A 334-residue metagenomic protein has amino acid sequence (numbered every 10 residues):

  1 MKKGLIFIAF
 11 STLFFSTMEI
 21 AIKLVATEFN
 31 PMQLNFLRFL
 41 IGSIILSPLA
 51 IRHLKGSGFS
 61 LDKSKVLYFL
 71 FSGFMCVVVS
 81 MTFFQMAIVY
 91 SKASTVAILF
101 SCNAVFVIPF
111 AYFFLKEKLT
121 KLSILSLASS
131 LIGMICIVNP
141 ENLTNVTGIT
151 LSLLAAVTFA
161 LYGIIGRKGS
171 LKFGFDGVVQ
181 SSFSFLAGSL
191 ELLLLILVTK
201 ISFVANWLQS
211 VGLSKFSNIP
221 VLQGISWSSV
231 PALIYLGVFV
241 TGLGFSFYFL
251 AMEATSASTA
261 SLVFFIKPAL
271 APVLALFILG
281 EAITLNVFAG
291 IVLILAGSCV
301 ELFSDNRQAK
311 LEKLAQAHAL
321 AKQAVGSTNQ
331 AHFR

Functional and structural regions predicted by a protein language model:
M1-F36, L143-K168, L190-L194, L311-R334: Glycine-/small-residue-enriched transmembrane alpha-helix faces in small-molecule transporters and effluxers
K3-S11, G58-F83, T147-A155, W207-L243: Loop-to-transmembrane-helix transition segments
T17-A21, I51-T95, L99-F100, I108 (+2 more regions): Specific transmembrane alpha-helical segments of multi-pass solute transporters/efflux pumps, especially DMT/EamA
E28-V79, F106-V107, T158-I165, S181-F203 (+1 more regions): Transmembrane alpha-helices of multi-pass small-molecule transport proteins
Q33-I44, F84-K118, S123-I124, A155 (+1 more regions): Specific alpha-helical transmembrane segments that line the substrate/conduction pathway and gating interfaces
L37, T95-C102, G166-L190, G237-F277: Helix-helix packing/entry segments at the starts of transmembrane helices
F39, A50, S229, S261 (+1 more regions): C-terminal-most transmembrane helix of multi-pass membrane proteins
L46, F110, L119-N139, L151 (+4 more regions): Hydrophobic transmembrane alpha-helices of multi-pass small-molecule transport proteins
